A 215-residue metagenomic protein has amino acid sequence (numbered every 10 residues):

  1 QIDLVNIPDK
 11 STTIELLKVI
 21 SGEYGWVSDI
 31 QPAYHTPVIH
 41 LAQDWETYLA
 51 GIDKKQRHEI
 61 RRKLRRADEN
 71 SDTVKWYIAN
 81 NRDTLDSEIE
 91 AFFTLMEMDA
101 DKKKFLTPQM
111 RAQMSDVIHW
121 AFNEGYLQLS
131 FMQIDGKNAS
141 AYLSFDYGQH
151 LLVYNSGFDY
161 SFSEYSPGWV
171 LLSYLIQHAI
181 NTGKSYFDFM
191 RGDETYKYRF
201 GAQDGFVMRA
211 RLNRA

Functional and structural regions predicted by a protein language model:
Q1-I7, A179-M190: Conserved GNAT acetyl-CoA-binding A-motif
N6-E164: A conserved beta-strand-loop-helix scaffold within acyl/acetyltransferase catalytic domains
V27-I30, R66-D68, H178-A179, Y186 (+1 more regions): A general structural signal for short secondary-structure junctions and capping/turn motifs
H119, Y174-N181: Short glycine/serine- and small hydrophobic-enriched flexible loop segments
F122-E124, K137, F145-Y147, I180-T182 (+2 more regions): A structural signal for short secondary-structure junctions
S163-Q177: Conserved acetyl-CoA-binding loop-helix of GNAT-fold acetyltransferases
G183-R214: Substrate-binding beta-hairpin/strand module that engages nucleic acids
